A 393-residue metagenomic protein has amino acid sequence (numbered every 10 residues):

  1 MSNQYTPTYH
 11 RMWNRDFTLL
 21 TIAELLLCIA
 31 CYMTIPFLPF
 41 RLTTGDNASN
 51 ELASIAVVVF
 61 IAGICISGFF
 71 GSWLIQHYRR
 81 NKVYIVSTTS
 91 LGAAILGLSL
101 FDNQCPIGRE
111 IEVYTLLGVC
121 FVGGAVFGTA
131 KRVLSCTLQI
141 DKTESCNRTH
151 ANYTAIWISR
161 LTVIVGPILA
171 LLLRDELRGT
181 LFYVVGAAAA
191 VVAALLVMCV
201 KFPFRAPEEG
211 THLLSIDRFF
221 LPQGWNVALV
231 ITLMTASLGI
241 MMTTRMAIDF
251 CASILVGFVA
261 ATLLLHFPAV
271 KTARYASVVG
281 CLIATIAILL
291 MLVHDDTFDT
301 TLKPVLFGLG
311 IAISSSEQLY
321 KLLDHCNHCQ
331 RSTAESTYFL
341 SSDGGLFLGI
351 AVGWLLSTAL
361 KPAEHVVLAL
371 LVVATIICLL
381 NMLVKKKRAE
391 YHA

Functional and structural regions predicted by a protein language model:
Q4-I61, Q223-S253: Helix-loop boundary and gating motifs at the non-cytosolic
I64-G68, F250-A273, G280: Transmembrane alpha-helices of Major Facilitator/SLC transporters
T89-R109, L282-D295: C-terminal ends and interior cores of transmembrane alpha-helices in multi-pass membrane transporters/permeases
V119-I158: Cytoplasmic helix-loop-helix junction between adjacent transmembrane helices in 12-TM secondary transporters
N147-A170, F339-I350: Glycine-rich segments within core transmembrane alpha-helices of 12-TM secondary carriers
T180-C199, E364-K385: Symmetry-related core transmembrane helices of the 12-TM Major Facilitator Superfamily/SLC fold
R274-Q318: C-terminal transmembrane helical hairpin of 12-TM major facilitator-type secondary transporters
C326-L360: A late C-terminal transmembrane helix in Major Facilitator Superfamily
